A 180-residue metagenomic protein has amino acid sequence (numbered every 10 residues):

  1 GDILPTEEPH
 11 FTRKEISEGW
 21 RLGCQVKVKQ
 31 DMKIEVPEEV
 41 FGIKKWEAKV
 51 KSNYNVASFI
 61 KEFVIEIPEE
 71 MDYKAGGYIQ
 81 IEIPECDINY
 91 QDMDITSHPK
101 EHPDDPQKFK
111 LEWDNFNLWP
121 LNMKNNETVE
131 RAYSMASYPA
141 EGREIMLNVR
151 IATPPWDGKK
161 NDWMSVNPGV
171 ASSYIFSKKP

Functional and structural regions predicted by a protein language model:
G1-E66, I83-P84, N122-Y138, L147-N148 (+2 more regions): Signature of N-terminal electron-transfer/Fe-S-associated modules in redox systems
E66-K74, Y78-P180: FAD-binding FR-type
